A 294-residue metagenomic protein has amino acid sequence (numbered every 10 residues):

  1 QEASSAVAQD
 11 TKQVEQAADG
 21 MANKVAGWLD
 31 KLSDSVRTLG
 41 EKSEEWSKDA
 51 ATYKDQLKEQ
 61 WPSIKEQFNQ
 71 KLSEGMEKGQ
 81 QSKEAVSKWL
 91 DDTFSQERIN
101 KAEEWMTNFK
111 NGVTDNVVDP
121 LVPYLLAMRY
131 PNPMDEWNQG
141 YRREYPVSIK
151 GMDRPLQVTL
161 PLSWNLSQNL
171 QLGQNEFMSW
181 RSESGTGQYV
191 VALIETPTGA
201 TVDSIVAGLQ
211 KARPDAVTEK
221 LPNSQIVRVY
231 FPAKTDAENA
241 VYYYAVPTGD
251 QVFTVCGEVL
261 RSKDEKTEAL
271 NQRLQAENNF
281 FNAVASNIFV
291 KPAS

Functional and structural regions predicted by a protein language model:
Q1-G187, L221, A237, G249-Q251 (+1 more regions): N-terminal targeting sequences that direct proteins away from the cytosol to non-cytosolic compartments
L32, V206-F253, E258-V259: Signature of long, low-cysteine stretches enriched in small and polar/charged residues
E144, L166, Y189-E195, A216-T218 (+2 more regions): Generic structural motif
T159-L160, V190-L193, Y244-A245: Short amphipathic beta-strand/extended segments with alternating polar/hydrophobic composition
E176-S204: A short acidic-to-branched-hydrophobic micro-motif
A192-T196, Y230-P232, E268-L274: Second-shell loop/turn segments in exported
P197-I205, R273-A276, F280: Short amphipathic alpha-helical segments
